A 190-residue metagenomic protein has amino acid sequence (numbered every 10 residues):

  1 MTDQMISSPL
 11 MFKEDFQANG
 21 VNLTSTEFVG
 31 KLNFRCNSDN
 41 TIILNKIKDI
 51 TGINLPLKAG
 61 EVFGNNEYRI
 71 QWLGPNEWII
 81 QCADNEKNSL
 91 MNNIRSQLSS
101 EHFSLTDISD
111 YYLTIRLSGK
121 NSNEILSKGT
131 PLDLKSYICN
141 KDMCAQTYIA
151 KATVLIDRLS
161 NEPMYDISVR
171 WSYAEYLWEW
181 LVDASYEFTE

Functional and structural regions predicted by a protein language model:
M1-E190: Basic, glycine/lysine-rich polyanion-binding surfaces/domains
